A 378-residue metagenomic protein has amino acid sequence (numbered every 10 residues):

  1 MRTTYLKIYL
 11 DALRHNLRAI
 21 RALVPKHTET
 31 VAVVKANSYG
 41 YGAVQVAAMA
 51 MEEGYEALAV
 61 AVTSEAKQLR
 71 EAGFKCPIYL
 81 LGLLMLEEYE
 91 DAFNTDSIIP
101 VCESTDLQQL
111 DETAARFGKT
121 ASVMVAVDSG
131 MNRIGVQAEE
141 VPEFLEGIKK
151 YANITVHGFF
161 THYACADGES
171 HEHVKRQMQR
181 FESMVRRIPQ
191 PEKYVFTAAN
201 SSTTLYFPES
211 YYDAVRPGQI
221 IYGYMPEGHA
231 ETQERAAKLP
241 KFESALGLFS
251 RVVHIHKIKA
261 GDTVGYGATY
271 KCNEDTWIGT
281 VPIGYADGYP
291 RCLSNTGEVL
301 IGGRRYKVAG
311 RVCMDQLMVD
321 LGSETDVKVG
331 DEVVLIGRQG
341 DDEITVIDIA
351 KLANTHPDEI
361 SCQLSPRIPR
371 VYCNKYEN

Functional and structural regions predicted by a protein language model:
R2-Y9, R14, S64-E65, L84-L86 (+3 more regions): Active-site anion/phosphate-binding pocket segments in diverse small-molecule metabolic enzymes
T4-K7, A12-H15, T28-R187, P191-T197 (+1 more regions): Active-site-proximal beta-alpha core segment in soluble small-molecule metabolic enzymes
R18, E146, D358: Active-site phosphate/pyrophosphate- and oxyanion-stabilizing loops and adjacent acidic/basic residues in soluble
L23: Conserved PLP-enzyme active-site core in the AAT-like
